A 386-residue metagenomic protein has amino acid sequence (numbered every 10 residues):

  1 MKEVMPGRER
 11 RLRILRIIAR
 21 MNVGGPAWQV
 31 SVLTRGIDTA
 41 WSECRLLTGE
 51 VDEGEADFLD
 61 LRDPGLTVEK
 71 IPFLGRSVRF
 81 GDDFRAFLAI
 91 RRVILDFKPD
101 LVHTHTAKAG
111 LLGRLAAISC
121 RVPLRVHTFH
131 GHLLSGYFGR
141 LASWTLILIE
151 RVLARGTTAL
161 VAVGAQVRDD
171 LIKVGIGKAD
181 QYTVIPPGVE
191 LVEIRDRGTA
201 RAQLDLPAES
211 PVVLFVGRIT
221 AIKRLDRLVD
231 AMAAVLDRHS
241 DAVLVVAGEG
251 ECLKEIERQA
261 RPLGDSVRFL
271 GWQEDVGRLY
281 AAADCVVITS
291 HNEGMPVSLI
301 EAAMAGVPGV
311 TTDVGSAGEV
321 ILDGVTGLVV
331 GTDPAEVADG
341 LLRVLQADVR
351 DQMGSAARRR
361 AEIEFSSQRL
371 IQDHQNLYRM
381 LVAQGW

Functional and structural regions predicted by a protein language model:
G7, L12, R16-G24, W28-F84: N-terminal strand-loop element at the rim of the active site of nucleotide-sugar-dependent glycosyltransferases
A27-R35, P211-A234, E251-E257: A conserved mid-protein helix/loop that constitutes part of the nucleotide-sugar donor-binding site
E55-L61, I194-P207, V212, D373: A short helix/loop element that forms part of the nucleotide-sugar donor recognition site in Leloir-type
R155-Q181, V189-L191: A short, active-site helix/loop in glycosyltransferases that binds the activated sugar's phosphate group
W272, H291: Aromatic "clamp/platform" in nucleotide-sugar-dependent glycosyltransferases that forms part of the donor/acceptor
P308-T311, I321: Short hydrophobic beta-strand element within catalytic cores of glycosyltransferases and related nucleotide-activated
D323-G324, L328-A335, R343-D348: Conserved acidic donor-binding segment of nucleotide-sugar-dependent glycosyltransferases
V349-E364, L370-N376: A short, well-ordered alpha-helix in the C-terminal region of glycosyltransferases
